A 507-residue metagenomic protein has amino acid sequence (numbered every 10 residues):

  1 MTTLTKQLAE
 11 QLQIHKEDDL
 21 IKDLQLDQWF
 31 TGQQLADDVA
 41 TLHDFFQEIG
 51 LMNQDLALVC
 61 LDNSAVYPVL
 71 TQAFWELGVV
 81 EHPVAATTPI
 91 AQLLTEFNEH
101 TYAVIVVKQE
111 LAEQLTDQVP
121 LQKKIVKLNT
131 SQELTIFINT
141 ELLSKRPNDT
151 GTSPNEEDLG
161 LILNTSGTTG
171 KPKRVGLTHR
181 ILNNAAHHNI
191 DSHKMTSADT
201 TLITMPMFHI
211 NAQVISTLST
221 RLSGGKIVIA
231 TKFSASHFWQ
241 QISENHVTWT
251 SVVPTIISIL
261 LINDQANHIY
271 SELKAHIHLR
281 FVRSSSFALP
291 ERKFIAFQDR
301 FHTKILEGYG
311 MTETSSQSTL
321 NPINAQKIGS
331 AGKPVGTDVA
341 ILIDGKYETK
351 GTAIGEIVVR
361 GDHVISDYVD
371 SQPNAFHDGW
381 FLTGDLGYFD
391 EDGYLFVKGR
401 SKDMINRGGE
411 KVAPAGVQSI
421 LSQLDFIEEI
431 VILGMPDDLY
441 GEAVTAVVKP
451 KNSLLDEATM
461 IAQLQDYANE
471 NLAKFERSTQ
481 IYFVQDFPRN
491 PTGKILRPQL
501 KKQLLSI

Functional and structural regions predicted by a protein language model:
K16-D19, K145-N164, K171, K194-T200: Conserved pre-ATP/AMP-binding loop-to-beta segment of ANL
L20-G50, D55-S64, T71-Q72, P89-L94 (+1 more regions): Conserved AMP-binding/adenylate-forming core of the ANL superfamily
W29-Q33, G160-N184: Conserved AMP-binding A3 loop
N183-T200, F208-W249, N263-D264, I269: Conserved AMP-binding/adenylation subdomain of ANL enzymes
V247-V252, Q265-Q326: Gly/Ser/Thr-rich phosphate-binding loop
S330-G336, K346-H377, E410-V412: Conserved ATP/PPi-binding loop(s) of AMP-dependent carboxylate-activating enzymes
G361, D367, L386-E476, Q499: AMP-binding/adenylate-forming catalytic core of the ANL superfamily
E470-K494: AMP-binding/adenylate-forming catalytic domain of the ANL superfamily
